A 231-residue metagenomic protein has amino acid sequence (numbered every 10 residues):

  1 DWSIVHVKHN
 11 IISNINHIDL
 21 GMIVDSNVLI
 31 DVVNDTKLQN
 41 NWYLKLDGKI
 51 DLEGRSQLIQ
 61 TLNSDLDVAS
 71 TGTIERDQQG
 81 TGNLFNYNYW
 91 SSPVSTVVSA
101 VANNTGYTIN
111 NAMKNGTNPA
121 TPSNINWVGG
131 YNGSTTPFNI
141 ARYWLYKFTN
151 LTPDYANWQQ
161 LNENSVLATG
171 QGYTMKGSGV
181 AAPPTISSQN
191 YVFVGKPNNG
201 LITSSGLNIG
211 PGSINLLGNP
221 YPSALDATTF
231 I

Functional and structural regions predicted by a protein language model:
D1-D35, N41-L52, A181: Beta-strand repeat architectures
W2, I74-R76, A141, L145: A broad "ordered helical/assembly scaffold" signature
K37-W127, A156-I231: A short, polar beta-strand/turn micro-motif
W127-V128, N139: Plant regulatory low-complexity segments
S134-N157: Flexible, glycine-rich loop/tail regions that form catalytic "lids" or insertion modules at the edges of active sites
